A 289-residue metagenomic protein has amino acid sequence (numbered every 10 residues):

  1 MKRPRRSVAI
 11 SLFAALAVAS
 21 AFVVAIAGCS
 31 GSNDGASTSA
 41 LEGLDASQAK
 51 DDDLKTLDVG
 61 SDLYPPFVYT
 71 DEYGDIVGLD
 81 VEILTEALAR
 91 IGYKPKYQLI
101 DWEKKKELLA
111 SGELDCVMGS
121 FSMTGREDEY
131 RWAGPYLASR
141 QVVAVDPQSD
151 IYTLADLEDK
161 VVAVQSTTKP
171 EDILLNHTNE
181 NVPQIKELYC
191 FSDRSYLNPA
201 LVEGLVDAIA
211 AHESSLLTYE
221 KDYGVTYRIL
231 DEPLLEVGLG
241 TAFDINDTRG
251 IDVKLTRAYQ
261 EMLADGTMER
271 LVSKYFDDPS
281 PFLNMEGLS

Functional and structural regions predicted by a protein language model:
G31, A36-S120, C190, K254 (+1 more regions): Extracytoplasmic small-molecule ligand-binding "clamshell" domains of the periplasmic binding protein/Venus flytrap
G31-G43, K94, K169-Y189, R228-I229 (+1 more regions): Ligand-binding clefts/hinges and TM-proximal coupling segments of bilobed small-molecule sensing domains
D58, D62-P66, G74-A89, F121 (+3 more regions): Bilobed "Venus flytrap"/periplasmic-binding protein-like clamshell domains and structurally analogous long
S61-L63, A138-V145, K221-Q260, D278-S289: Periplasmic-binding protein-like
V81, T85, K94-D156, P233: Acidic, polar ligand-binding/catalytic clefts
V81-R90, I151, A155-K169, T241-S280: Extended ligand-binding regions for polar small-molecule ligands
A89-R90, Q98-L99, E103-C116, R131 (+4 more regions): Short helices/loops that flank or line small-molecule/ion binding pockets
E107, S120-E129, I173-N176, A200-E236: A ligand-binding cleft/hinge motif common to bilobed small-molecule-binding domains
